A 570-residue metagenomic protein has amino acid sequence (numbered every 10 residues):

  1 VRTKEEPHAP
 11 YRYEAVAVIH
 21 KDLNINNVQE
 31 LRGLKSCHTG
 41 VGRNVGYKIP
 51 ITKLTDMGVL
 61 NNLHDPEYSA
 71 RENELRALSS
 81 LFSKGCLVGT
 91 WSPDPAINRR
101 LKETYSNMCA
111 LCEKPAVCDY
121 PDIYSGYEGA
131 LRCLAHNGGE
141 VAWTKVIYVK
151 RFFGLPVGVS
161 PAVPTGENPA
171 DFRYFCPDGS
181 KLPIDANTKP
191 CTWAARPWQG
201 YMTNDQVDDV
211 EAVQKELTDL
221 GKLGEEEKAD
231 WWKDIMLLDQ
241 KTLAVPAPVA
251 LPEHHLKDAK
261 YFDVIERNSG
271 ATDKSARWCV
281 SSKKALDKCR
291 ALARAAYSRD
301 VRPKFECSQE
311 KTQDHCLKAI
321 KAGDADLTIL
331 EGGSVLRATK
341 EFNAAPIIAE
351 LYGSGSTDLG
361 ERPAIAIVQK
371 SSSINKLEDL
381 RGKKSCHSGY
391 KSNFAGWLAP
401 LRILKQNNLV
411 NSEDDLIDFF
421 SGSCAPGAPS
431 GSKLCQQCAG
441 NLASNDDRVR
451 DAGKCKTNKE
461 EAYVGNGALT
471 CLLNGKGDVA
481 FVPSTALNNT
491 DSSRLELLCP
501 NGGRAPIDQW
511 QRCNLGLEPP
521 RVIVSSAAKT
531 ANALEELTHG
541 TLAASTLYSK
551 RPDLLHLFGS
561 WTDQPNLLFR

Functional and structural regions predicted by a protein language model:
V1-E6, R151-P190, R337-G355, N489-R512: Ligand-binding "clamshell"
V1-K4, H8-R12, Q29, A77-W91 (+15 more regions): N-terminal hydrophobic or amphipathic helices and topogenic motifs
R2-L78, I348-P426: A conserved helix-loop-strand patch within extracytoplasmic ligand-binding domains of the periplasmic binding
L23-I25, V41-V45, I147-K150, V207-D209 (+6 more regions): Solvent-exposed loop/turn segments at secondary-structure junctions within structured extracellular/periplasmic domains
C37, A142, R277-S281, T328 (+2 more regions): Short, well-ordered beta-strand segments
V45, I49, K53, S125-G129 (+14 more regions): Extracytoplasmic/secreted proteins, especially bacterial periplasmic and envelope-associated proteins
T55-V59, A135-G139, K222, K405-L409 (+2 more regions): Sec-exported extracytoplasmic/periplasmic mature domains
N62-P169, C316-K321, A325-I329, S334-L336 (+1 more regions): Ligand-binding pocket segment of bilobal, Venus flytrap-like solute-binding proteins
